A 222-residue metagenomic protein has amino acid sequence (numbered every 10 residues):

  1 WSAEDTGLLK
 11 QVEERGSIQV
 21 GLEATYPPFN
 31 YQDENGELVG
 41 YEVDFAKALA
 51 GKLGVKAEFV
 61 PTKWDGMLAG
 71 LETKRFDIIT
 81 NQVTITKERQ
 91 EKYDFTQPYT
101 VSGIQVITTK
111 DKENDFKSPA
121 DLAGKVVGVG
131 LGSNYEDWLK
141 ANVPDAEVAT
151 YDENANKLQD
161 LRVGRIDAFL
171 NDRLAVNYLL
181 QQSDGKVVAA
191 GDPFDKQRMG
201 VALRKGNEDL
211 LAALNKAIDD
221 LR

Functional and structural regions predicted by a protein language model:
W1-A3, D44-K52, L131-S133, R198-R222: Extended ligand-binding regions for polar small-molecule ligands
W1-Q82: Extracytoplasmic small-molecule ligand-binding "clamshell" domains of the periplasmic binding protein/Venus flytrap
D5-T6, V43, F59-A69, N114 (+2 more regions): Short helix-initiation/N-cap motifs at beta->coil->alpha
I18-Q19, G54-K56, T73-N81, K125-V126 (+3 more regions): Alpha-to-beta junction loops
L22-Y26, V60-D65, K74-T86, T109 (+3 more regions): Beta->alpha turn/N-cap motifs
G66, V83-E91, L139-A141, R162-K196: A ligand-binding cleft/hinge motif common to bilobed small-molecule-binding domains
V101-T108, R173, N177-D219: Periplasmic-binding protein-like
T109-V127: Flexible hinge/capping segments at coil-to-helix
